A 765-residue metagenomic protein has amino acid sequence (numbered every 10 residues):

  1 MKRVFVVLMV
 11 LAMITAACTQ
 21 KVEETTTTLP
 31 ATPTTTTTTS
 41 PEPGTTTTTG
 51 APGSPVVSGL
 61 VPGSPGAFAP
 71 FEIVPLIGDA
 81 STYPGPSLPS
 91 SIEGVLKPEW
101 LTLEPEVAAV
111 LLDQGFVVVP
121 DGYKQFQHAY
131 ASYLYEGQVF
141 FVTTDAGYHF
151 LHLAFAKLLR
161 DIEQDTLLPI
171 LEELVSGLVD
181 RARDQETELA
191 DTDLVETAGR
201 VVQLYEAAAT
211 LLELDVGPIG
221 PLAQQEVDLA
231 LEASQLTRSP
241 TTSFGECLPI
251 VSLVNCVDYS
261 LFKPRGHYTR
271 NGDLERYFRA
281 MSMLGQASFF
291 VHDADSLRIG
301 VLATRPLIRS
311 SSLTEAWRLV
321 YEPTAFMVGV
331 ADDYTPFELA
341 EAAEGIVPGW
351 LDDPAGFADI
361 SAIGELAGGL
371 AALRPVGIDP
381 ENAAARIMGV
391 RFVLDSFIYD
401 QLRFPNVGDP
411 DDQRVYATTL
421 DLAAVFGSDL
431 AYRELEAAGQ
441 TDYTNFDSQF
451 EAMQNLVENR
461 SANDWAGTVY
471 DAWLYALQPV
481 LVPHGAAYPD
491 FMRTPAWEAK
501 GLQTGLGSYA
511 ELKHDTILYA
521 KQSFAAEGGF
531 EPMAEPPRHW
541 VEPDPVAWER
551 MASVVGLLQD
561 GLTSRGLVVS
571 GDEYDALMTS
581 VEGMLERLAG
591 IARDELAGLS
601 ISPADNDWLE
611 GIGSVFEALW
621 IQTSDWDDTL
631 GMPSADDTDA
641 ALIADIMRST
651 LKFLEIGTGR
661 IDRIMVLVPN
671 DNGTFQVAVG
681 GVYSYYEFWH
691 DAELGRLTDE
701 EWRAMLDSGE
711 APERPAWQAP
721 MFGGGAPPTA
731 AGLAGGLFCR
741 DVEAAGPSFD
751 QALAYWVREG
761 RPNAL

Functional and structural regions predicted by a protein language model:
K2-L8: Sec-dependent signal peptide recognition, specifically the positively charged N-region followed immediately by
I14-A17: C-terminal motif of bacterial Sec signal peptides marking the signal peptidase cleavage site
T19-K21: Bacterial signal peptide processing site
E23-E24, A745: Secreted/processed peptides and extracellular or luminal domains of membrane proteins
E24-G50: Extracellular mucin-like PTS domains
G50-L765: Long, non-catalytic protein-protein interaction scaffolds
